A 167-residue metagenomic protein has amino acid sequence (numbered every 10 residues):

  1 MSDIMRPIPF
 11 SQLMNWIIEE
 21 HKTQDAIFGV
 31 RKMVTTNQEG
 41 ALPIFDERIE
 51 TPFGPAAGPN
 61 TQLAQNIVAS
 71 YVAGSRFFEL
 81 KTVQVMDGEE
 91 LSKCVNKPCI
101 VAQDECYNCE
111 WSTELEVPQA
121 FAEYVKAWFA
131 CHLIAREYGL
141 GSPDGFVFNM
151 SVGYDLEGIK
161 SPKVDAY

Functional and structural regions predicted by a protein language model:
S2-I8, Q12-K32, T36-N37, A57-P59 (+1 more regions): Active-site entrance/lid segments in N-terminal catalytic domains of soluble metabolic enzymes
T35-G54: N-terminal amphipathic alpha-helix/helix-capping segment at the start of soluble metabolic enzymes
